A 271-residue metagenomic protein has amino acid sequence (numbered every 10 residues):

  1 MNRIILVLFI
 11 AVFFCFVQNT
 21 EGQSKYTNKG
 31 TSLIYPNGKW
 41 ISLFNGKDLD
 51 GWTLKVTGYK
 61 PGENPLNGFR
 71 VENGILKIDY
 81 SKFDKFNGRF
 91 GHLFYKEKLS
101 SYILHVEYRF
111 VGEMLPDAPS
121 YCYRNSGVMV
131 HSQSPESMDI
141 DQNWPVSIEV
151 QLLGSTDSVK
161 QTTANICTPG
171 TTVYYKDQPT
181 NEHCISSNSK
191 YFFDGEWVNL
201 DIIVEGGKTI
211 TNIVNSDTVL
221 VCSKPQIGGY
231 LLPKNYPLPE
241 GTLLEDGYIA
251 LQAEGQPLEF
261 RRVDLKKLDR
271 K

Functional and structural regions predicted by a protein language model:
M1-K25: Bacterial Sec-dependent N-terminal signal peptides
G22-K271: Carbohydrate-interacting regions of secretory-pathway proteins
